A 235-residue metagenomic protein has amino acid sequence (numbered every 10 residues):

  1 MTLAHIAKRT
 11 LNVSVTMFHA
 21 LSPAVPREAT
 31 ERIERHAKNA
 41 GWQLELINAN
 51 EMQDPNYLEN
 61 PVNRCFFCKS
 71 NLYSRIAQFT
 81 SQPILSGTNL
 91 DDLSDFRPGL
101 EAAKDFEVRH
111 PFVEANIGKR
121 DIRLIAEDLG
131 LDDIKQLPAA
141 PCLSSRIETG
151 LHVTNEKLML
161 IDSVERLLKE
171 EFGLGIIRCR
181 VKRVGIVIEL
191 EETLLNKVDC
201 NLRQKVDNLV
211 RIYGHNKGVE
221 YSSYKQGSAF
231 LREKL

Functional and structural regions predicted by a protein language model:
M1-D128, I186, K205-N216, K225-G227 (+1 more regions): ATP-dependent adenylation/nucleotidyltransferase module used to activate substrates
M52-Q53, E148-G150, T193-L195: A short, flexible beta-alpha/helix-coil linker loop
N60, R64, V153-E156, K197-L202: Alpha-helix N-cap and loop-to-helix initiation/capping positions
C68, L72, E156, L160 (+1 more regions): Soluble or luminal CAZymes and related metallo-dependent hydrolases
V113-I117, R123-R178, Y221-S223: Mid-to-C-terminal catalytic subdomains of enzymes that bind/position adenosyl phosphate moieties or nucleic-acid
V164, D199-V210: Short amphipathic alpha-helices in soluble, non-transmembrane regions that often serve as interface/regulatory elements
G175, R180-I188, S223-G227: Small/polar glycine-rich anion-binding or flexible loop at a beta-alpha turn
R183, V187-N201: A short interface-forming secondary-structure element
